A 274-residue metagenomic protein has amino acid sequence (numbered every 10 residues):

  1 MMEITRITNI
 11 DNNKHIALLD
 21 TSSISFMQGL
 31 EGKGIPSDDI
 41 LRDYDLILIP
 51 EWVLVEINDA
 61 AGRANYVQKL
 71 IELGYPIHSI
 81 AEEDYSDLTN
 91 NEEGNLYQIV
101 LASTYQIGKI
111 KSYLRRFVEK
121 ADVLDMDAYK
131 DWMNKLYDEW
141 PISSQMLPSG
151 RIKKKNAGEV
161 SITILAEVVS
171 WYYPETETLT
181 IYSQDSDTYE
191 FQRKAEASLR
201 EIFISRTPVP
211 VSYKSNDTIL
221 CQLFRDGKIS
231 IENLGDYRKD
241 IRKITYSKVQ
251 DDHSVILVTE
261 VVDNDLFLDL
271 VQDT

Functional and structural regions predicted by a protein language model:
M2-L179, D187-T274: Active-site-proximal, substrate-binding regions of enzyme catalytic domains and RNA-binding/basic surfaces
